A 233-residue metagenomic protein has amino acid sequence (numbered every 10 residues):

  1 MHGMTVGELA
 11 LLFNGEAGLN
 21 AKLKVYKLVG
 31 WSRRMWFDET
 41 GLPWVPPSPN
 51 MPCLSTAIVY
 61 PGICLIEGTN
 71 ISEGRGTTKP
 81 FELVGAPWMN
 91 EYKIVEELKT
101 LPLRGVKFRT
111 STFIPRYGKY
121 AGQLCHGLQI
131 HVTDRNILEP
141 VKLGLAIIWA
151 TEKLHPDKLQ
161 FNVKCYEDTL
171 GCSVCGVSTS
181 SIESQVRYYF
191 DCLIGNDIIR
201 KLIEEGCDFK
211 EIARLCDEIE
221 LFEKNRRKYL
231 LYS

Functional and structural regions predicted by a protein language model:
M1-W31: Conserved, well-structured core segments that form the ligand-binding/active-site neighborhood of functional domains
E8-L12, E82, E97, A146: Alpha-helical scaffold segments in soluble metabolic enzymes
G18, C216, K224: Catalytic-site microenvironment of enzymes that process N-acetyl-hexosamine-containing cell-wall polysaccharides
G18, G74-K79, Q123-C125: Short gly/pro-enriched beta-turn/loop segments at secondary-structure junctions
V29-S111, P115-G118: Glycine-rich, aromatic-lined ligand/substrate-binding cores of catalytic and carbohydrate-binding domains
A86-C216: Conserved functional hotspot residues or short segments at active or partner-binding sites across diverse domains
I219-S233: Structural signal for terminal/edge beta-strands and the immediately following C-terminal loop/tail that closes
